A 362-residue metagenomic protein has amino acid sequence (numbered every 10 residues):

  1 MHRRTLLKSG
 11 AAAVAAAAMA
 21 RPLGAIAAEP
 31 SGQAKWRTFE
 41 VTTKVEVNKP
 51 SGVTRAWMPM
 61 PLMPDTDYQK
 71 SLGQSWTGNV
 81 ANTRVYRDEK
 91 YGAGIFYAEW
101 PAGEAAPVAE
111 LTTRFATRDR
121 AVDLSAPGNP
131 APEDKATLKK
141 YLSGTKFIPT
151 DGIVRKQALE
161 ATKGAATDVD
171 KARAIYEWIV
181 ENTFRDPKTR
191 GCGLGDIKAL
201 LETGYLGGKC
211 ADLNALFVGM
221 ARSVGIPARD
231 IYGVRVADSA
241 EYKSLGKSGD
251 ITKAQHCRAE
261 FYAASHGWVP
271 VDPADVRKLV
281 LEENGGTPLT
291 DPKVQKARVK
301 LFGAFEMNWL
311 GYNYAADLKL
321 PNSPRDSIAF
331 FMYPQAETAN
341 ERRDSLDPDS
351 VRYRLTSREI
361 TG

Functional and structural regions predicted by a protein language model:
T5-A27: N-terminal export signals
G10, I26-A121: Intrinsically disordered, low-complexity N-terminal segments that are enriched in acidic
M60-L62, T113-F115, G128, Y232-V234 (+1 more regions): A mature extracytoplasmic/lumenal domain signature
A102-P149, M307, N322-G362: Secretory-pathway-linked proteins and extracytosolic
V108-D186, R190-G204: Acidic low-complexity segments
G164, D168-A172, E177-C257, L279-E282: Active-site neighborhood of thiol-dependent amide/isopeptide-bond enzymes
D238-G362: Active-site rim recognition segments
